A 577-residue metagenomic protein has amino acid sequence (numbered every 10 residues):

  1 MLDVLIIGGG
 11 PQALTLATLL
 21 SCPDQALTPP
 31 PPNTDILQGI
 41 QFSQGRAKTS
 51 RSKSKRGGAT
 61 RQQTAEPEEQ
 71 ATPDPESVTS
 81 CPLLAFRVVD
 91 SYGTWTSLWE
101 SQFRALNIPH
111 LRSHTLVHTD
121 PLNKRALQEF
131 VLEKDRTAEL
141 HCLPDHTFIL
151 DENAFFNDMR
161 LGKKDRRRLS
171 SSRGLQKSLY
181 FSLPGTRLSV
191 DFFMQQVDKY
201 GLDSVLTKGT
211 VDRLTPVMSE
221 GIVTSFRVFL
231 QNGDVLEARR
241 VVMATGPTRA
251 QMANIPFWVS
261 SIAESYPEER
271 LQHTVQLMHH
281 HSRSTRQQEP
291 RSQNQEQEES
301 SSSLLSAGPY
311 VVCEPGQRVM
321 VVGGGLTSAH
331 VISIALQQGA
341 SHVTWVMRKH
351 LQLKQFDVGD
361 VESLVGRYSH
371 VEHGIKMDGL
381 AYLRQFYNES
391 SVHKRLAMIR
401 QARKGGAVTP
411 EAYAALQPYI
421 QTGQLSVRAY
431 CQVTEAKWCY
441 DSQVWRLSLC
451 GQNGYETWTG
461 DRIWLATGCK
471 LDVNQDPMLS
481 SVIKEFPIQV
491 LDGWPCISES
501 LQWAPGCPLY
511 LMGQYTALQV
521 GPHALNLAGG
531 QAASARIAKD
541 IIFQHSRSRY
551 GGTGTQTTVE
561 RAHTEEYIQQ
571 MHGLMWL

Functional and structural regions predicted by a protein language model:
M1-G93, K163-Q338, H342-L577: Flavin (primarily FAD) cofactor-binding/catalytic cores of flavoenzymes
A71-S80, L84, W95-Q102, H110-L122: Extended charged low-complexity segments that act as oligomerization/scaffolding linkers
P109-Q176, L383-E389: Flavin (FAD/FMN) cofactor-binding and adjacent substrate-gating region of FAD-dependent oxidoreductase domains
